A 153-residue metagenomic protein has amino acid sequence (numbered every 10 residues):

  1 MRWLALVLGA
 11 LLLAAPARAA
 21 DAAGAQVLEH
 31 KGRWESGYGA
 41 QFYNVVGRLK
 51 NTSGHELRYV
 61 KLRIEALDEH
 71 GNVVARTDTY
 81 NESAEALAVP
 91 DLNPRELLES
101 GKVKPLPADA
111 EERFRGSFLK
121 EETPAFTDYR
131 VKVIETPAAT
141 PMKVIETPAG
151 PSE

Functional and structural regions predicted by a protein language model:
A5-A14: Bacterial N-terminal signal peptides
A19-R48, T52, P148: Low-complexity, acidic Ser/Thr/Pro/Gly-rich terminal tails and inter-domain linkers that flank the onset of structured
Y38-A40, L57, D109: Short coil/turn motifs at beta-sheet boundaries
H55-S100, P105: The feature marks short-to-medium sequence segments in extracytoplasmic or secretory-pathway proteins
E99-E153: Terminal connector regions
